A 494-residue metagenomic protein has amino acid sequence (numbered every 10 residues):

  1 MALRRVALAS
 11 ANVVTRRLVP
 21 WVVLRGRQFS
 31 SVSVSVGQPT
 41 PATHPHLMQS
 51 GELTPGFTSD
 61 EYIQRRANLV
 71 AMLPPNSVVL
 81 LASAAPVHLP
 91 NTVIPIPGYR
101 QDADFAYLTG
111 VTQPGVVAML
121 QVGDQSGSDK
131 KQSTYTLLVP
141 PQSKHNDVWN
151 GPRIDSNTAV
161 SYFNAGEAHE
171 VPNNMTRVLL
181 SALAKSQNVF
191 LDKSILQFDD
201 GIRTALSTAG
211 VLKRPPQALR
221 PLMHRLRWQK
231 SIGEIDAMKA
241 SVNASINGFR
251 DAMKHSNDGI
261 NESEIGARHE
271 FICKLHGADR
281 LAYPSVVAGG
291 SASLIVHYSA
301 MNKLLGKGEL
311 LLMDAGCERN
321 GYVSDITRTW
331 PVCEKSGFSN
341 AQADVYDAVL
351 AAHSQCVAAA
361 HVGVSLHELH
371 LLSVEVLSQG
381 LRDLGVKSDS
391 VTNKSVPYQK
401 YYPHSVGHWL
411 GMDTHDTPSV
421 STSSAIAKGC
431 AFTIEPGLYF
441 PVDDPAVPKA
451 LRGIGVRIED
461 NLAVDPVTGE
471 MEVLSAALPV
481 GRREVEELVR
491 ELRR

Functional and structural regions predicted by a protein language model:
L3-R5, R16, P20-R494: Active-site neighborhoods and metal-handling regions in enzymes and metal-associated proteins
